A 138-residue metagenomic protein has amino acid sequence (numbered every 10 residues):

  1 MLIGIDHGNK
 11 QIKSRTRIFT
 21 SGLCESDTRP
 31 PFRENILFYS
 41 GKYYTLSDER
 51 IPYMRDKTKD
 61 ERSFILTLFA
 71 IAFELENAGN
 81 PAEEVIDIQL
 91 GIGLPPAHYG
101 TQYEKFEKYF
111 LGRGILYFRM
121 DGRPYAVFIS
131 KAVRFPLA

Functional and structural regions predicted by a protein language model:
M1-A138: Nucleotide/phosphate-binding catalytic cleft detector across ATP-hydrolyzing and phosphate-transferring enzymes
